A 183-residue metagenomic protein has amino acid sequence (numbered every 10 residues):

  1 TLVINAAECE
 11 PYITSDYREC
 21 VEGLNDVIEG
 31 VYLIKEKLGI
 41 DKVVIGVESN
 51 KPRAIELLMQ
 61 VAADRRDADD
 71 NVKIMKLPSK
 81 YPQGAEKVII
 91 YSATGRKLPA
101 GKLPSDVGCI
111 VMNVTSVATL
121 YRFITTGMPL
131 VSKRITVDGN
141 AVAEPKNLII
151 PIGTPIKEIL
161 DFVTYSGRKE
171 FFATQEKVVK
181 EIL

Functional and structural regions predicted by a protein language model:
T1-A54, V61-A62, K80-I90: Iron-sulfur-cluster electron-transfer modules
N5-A6, G139, Q175: Pocket-edge structural micro-motifs
I28, I159-L160: A generic alpha-helix structural signal
K35, L160-D161: Residue-level preference for well-ordered alpha-helical positions
D41-I156, F162-R168: Hydrophobic alpha-helical positions that pack around
I135, S166-L183: Ubiquitin-like/PB1-type beta-grasp interaction modules and other compact soluble beta-rich domains
